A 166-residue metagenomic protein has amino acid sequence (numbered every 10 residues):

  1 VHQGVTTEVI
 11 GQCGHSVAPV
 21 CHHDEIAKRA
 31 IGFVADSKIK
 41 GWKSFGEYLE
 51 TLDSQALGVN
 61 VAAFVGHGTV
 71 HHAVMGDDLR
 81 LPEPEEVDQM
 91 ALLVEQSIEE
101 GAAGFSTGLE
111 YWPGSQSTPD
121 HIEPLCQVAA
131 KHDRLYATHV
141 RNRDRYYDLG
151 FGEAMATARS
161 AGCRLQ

Functional and structural regions predicted by a protein language model:
V1-A103: Divalent-metal coordination cores built from histidine and acidic residues
E47-Y48, A56, L81-G108, P113-Q166: Histidine/acidic residue-rich metal-binding segments in metalloenzymes
